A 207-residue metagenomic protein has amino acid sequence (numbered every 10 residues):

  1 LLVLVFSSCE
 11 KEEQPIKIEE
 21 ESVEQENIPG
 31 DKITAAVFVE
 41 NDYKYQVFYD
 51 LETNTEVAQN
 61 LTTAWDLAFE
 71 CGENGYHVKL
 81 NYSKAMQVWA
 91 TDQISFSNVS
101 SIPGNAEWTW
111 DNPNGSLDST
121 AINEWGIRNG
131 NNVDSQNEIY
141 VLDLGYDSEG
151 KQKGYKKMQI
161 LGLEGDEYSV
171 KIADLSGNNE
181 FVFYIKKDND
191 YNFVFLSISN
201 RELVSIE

Functional and structural regions predicted by a protein language model:
L4-S8: C-terminal motif of bacterial Sec signal peptides marking the signal peptidase cleavage site
E10-E207: Surface-exposed, beta-sheet-biased, low-hydrophobicity segments with strongly acidic/polar composition
